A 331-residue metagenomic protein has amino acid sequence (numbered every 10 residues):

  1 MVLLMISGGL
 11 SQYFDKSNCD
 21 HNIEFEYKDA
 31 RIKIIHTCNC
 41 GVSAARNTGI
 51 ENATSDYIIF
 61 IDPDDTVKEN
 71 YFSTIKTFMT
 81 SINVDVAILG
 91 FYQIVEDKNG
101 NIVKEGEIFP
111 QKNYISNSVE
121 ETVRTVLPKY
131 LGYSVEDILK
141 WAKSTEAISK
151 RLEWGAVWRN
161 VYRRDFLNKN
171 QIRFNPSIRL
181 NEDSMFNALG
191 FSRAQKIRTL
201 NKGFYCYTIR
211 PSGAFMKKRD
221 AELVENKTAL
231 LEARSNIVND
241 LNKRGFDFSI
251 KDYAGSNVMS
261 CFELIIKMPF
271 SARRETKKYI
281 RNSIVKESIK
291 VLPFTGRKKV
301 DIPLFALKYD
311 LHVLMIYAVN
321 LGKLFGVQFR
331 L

Functional and structural regions predicted by a protein language model:
M1-H36, T80: Acidic donor-binding segment of Leloir-type glycosyltransferases
Q12-D15, N47, D62-D65, E182-D183: Acidic active-site catalytic centers that drive phospho-/nucleotidyl reactions and related ester hydrolyses
T37-A53: Glycine-rich, basic loop-to-helix element that forms the pyrophosphate-binding segment of sugar-nucleotide handling
V42, P63-R198, Y205-E222: Donor-binding/catalytic cores of nucleotide-activated saccharide and glycerol-phosphate transferases/polymerases
T48, N52, T66, N70 (+4 more regions): Alpha-helical elements of Rossmann-like donor-binding domains used by nucleotide-donor carbohydrate transfer enzymes
I58: Short aromatic/hydrophobic "clamp" motif used to bind/position activated sugar donors
K202-P211, K217-F248, N257-S288: Catalytic core of nucleotide-sugar-dependent glycosyltransferases
I266-L331: Membrane-interface aromatic/basic loop that binds lipid-linked glycans or pyrophosphate carriers, typified by
